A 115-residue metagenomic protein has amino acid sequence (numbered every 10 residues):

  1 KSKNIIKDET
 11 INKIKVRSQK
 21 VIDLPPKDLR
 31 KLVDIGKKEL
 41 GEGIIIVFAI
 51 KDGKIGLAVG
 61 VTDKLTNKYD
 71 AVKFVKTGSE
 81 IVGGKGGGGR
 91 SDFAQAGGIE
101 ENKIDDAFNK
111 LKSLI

Functional and structural regions predicted by a protein language model:
K1-I14: Hard-cation-handling environments
I14-I115: Glycine-rich, acidic loop segments that terminate in or are immediately followed by a histidine
